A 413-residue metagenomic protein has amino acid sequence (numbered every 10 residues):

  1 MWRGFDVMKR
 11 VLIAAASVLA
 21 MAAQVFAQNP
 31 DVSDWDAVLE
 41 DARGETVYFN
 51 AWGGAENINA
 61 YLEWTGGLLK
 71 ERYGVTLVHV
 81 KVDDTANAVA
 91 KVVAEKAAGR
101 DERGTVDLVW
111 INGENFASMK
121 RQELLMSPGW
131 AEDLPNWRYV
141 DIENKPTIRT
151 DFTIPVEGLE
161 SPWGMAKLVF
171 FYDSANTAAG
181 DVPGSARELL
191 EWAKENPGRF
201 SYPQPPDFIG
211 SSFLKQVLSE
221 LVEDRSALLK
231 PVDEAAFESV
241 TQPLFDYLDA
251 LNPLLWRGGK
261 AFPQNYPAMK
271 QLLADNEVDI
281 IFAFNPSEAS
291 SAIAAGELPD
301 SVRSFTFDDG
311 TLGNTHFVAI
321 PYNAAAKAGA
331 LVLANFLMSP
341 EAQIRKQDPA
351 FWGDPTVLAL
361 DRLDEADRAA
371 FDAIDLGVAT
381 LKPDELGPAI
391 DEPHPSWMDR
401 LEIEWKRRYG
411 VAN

Functional and structural regions predicted by a protein language model:
M1-V7: Short, Lys/Arg-enriched N-terminal segments with co-localized hydrophobic residues within the first ~10-30 amino acids
M8-F26: Gram-negative bacterial Sec-dependent N-terminal signal peptides
P30-S33, Q271, V378-N413: Conserved C-terminal helix/tail region of periplasmic/extracytoplasmic solute-binding proteins
D34-R43, N50, A55-T76, F170: Short, polar/charged alpha-helical segment
W52-W64, H79-V89, E102, V106-P267: Extracytoplasmic ligand-binding site segments that recognize negatively charged/polar headgroups
F116-S118, I281-P299: A ligand-binding cleft/hinge motif common to bilobed small-molecule-binding domains
Y247-L251, P286, E297-A319: Periplasmic-binding protein-like
T311-L312, H316-E385: Mature extracytoplasmic/periplasmic domains
